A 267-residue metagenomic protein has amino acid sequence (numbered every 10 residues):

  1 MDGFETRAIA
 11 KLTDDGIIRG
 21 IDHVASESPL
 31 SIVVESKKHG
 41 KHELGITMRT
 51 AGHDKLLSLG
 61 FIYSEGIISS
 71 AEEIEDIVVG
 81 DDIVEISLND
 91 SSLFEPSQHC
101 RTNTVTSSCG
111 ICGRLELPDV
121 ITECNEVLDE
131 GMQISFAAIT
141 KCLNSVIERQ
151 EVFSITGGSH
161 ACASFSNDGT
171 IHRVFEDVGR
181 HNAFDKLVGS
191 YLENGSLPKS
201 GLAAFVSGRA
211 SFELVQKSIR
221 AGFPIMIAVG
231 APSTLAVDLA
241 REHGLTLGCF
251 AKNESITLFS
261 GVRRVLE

Functional and structural regions predicted by a protein language model:
M1-N167, I171-V174: Intrinsically disordered, low-complexity regions enriched in acidic/Ser/Thr/Pro/Gln residues
G60, G66, G110-G113, G157-G158 (+5 more regions): Glycine-centered flexibility sites
E151, I155-L197, L202-A204: Histidine/lysine/aspartate-rich catalytic loop segments that bind and position anionic ligands
H181-E267: Feature captures the catalytic cores and cofactor-binding loops of soluble hydro-lyases/lyases that act on carboxylate
